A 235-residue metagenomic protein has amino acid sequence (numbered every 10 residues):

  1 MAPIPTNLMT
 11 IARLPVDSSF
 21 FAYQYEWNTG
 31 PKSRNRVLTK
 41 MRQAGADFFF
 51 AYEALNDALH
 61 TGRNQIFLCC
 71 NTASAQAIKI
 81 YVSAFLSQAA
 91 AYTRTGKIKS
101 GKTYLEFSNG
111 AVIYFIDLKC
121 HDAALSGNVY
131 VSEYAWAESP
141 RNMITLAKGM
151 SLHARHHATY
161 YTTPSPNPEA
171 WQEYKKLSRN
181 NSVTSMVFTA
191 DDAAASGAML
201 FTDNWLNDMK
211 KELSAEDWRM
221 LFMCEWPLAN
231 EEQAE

Functional and structural regions predicted by a protein language model:
A2-E235: Phosphate/NTP-binding elements of NTP-utilizing enzymes
